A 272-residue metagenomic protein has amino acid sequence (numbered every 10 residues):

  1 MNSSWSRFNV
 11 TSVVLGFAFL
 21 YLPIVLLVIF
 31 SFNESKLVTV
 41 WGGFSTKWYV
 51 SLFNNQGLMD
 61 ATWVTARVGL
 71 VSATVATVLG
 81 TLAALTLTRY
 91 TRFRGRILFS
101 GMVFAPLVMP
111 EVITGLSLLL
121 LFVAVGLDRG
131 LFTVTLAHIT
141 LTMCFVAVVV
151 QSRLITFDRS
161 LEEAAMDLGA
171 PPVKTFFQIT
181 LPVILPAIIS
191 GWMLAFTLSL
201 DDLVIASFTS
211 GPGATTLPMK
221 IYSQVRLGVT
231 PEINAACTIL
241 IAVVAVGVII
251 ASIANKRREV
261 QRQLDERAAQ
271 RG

Functional and structural regions predicted by a protein language model:
M1-Q56, D60-W63, R67, I250-G272: N-terminal, non-cleaved signal-anchor transmembrane helix
M1-W5, L70-V103, I249-K256: Transmembrane-helix boundary motif in ABC transporter permease subunits
N2-S12, G95, Q151-E162, M166 (+3 more regions): C-terminal transmembrane helix and the adjacent membrane-cytosol boundary/short C-terminal tail of inner/organellar
N2-W5, K36, Y49-D60, S199-R257: Interhelical loop and adjacent transmembrane-helix boundary motif in polytopic membrane transport permeases
T11-S12, F17-I24, I139, A147-Q151 (+2 more regions): Transmembrane alpha-helices
F17, D60-R67, S117-F145, P186-I188 (+2 more regions): Loop-to-helix entry region at the N-terminal start of transmembrane alpha-helices in multi-pass membrane transporters
L22-I24, G69-L85, R89, V112 (+8 more regions): Hydrophobic positions within alpha-helical transmembrane segments of bacterial inner-membrane proteins
L37-G42, T46, V112-T142, V173 (+1 more regions): Membrane-interfacial helix termini and adjacent extracytoplasmic/periplasmic loops of multi-pass transporters
